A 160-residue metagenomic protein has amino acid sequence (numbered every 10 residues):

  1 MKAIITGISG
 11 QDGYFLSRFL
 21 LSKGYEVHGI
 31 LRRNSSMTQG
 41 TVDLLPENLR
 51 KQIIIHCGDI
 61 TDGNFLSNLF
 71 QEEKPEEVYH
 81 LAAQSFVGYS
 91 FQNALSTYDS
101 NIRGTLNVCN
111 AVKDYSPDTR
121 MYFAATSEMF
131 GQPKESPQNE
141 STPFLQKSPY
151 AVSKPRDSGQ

Functional and structural regions predicted by a protein language model:
M1-Q160: N-terminal Rossmann-like NAD(P)+-binding domain of SDR-like oxidoreductases, especially those catalyzing
